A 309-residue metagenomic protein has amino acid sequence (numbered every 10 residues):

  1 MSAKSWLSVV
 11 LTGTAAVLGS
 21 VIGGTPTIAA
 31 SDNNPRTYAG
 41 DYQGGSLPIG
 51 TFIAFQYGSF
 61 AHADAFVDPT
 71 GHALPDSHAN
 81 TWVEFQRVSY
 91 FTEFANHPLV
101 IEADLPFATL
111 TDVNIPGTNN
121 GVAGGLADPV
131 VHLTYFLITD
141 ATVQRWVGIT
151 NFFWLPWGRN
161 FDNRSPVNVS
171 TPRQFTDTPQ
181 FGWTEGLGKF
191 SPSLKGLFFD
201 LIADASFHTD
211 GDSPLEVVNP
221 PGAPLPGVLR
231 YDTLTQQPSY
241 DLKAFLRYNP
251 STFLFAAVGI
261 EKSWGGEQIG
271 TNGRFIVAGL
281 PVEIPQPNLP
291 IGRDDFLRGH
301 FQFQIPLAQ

Functional and structural regions predicted by a protein language model:
M1-T14: Bacterial N-terminal signal peptides that target proteins for export
V21-A54: Outer-membrane beta-barrel biogenesis signature
Y38, F52-A54, G58, W82-Q86 (+5 more regions): Hydrophobic, lipid-facing positions within transmembrane beta-strands of outer-membrane proteins
Q43-T51, F91-V100, I138-V147, L187-F198 (+2 more regions): Short loop/turn motifs that connect adjacent beta-strands in outer-membrane beta-barrel proteins
A54-H62, I101-F107, I149-L155, L201-F207 (+1 more regions): Transmembrane beta-barrel strands of outer-membrane/channel proteins
S59, A63-V67, A73, S213-Q309: Outer membrane beta-barrel transmembrane domains
F60-V83, T118-V122: Surface-exposed strand-loop-strand hairpins of Gram-negative outer-membrane beta-barrel proteins
F107-Q237, L280-G292, A308: Outer-membrane pore/translocation modules
